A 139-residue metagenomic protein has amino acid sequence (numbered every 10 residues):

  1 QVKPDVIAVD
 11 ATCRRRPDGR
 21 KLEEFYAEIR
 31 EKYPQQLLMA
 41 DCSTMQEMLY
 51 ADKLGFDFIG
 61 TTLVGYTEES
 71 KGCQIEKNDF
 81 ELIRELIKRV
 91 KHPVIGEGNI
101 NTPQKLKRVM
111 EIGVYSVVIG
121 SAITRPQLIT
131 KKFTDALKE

Functional and structural regions predicted by a protein language model:
Q1, S43-G55, V90-G96, I100-I119: Catalytic cores of alpha/beta
Q1-G19, L37, D52: Active-site beta->alpha loop and helix N-cap motifs at the rims of alpha/beta catalytic domains
V2, K32, T62, R89 (+4 more regions): Change "in soluble alpha/beta enzymes" to "in soluble alpha/beta proteins
I7-A8, M39, G60, V118: Conserved beta-strand positions in the central sheet of alpha/beta enzyme cores
A11, A40-C42, L63, G98 (+1 more regions): A cross-domain feature marking catalytic cores of carbohydrate-active enzymes and several ubiquitous metabolic/repair
A11-K32, M45-Y50, T67-I87, T102-K107 (+1 more regions): Active-site-adjacent beta->alpha loops and helix N-cap segments on the catalytic face of soluble alpha/beta enzymes
R30-A40, I87-E97: Short beta-strand/loop segments at the ligand-binding rim of alpha/beta enzyme cores
T61-T62, T67: Active-site pocket-lining/capping segments in soluble small-molecule metabolic enzymes
